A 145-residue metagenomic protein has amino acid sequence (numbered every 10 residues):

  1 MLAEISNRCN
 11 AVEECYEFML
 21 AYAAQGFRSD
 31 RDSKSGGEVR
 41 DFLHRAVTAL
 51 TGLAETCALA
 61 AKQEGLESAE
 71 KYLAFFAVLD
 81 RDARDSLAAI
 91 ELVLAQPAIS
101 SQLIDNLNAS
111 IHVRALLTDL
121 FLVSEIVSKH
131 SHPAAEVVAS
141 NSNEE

Functional and structural regions predicted by a protein language model:
M1-E145: Surface-exposed peri-terminal alpha-helical interaction modules
